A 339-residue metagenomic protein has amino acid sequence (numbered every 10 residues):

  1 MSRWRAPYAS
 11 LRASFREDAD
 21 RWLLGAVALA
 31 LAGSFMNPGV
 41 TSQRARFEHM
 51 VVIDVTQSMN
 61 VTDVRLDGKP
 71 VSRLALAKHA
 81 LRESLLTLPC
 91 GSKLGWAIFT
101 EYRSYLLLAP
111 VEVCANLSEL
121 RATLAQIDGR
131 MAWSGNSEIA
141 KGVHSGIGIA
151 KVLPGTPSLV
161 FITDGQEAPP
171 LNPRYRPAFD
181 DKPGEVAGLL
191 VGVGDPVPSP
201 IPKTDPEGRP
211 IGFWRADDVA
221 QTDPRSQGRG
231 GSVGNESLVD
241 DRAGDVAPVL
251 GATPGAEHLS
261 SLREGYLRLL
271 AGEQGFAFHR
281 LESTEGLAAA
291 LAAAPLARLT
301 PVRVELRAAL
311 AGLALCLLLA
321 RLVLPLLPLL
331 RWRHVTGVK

Functional and structural regions predicted by a protein language model:
M1-A45, A293-K339: C-terminal signal-anchor/stop-transfer transmembrane helix together with its immediate cytosolic, Lys/Arg-enriched
W4, E48-M50, L269-A308: Juxtamembrane amphipathic/hinge helix adjacent to a transmembrane helix
P38, V55-L66, P169: Short acidic, Gly/Ser-rich segments with clustered Asp/Glu that frequently serve as metal-coordination loops in enzyme
V40-Q57: Alpha-helical transmembrane signal-anchor/signal-peptide segments
R46-F47, M59-L94, E112-N116: …and closely analogous acidic/polar surface helices at protein-protein or active-site interfaces in A-domain-like
D54-T56, A77, W96, E101 (+4 more regions): DG-centered beta-turn motif at the end of beta-strands
K93-Q126, I149, A290: Short beta-strand-loop
G165-L262: VWA/integrin I-like adhesion module and closely mimicked acidic/polar interface patches used
